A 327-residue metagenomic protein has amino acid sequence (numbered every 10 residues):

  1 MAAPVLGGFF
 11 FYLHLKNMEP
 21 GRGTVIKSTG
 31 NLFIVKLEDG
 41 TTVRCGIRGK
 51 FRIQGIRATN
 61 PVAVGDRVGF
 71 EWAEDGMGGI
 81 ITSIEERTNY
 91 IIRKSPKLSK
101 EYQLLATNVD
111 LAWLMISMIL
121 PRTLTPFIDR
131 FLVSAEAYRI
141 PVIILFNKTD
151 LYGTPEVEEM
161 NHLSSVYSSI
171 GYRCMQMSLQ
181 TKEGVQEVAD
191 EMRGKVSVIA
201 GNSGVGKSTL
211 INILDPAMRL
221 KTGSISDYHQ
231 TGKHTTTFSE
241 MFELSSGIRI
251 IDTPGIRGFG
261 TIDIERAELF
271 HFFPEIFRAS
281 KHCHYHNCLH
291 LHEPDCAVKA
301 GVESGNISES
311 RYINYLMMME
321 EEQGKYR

Functional and structural regions predicted by a protein language model:
M1-F10: Positively charged N-terminal leader segments that act as targeting/secretion signals
H14-E136: C-terminal effector/interaction modules appended to NTPase cores
E19, N31, R57-D75, E86-L105 (+4 more regions): Helix-rich effector regions associated with P-loop NTPase G domains
V109-I116, R139-T149, G171-Q176: Conserved beta-strand/loop subsegment of P-loop NTPase cores
V133-I140, V166-S169, R278: Arginine/glycine-rich "motif VI" loop of SF2 helicases in the C-terminal RecA-like domain
L151-V205: Canonical P-loop GTPase G-domain recognition
S208-L220: A conserved segment at the C-terminal end of the G1
